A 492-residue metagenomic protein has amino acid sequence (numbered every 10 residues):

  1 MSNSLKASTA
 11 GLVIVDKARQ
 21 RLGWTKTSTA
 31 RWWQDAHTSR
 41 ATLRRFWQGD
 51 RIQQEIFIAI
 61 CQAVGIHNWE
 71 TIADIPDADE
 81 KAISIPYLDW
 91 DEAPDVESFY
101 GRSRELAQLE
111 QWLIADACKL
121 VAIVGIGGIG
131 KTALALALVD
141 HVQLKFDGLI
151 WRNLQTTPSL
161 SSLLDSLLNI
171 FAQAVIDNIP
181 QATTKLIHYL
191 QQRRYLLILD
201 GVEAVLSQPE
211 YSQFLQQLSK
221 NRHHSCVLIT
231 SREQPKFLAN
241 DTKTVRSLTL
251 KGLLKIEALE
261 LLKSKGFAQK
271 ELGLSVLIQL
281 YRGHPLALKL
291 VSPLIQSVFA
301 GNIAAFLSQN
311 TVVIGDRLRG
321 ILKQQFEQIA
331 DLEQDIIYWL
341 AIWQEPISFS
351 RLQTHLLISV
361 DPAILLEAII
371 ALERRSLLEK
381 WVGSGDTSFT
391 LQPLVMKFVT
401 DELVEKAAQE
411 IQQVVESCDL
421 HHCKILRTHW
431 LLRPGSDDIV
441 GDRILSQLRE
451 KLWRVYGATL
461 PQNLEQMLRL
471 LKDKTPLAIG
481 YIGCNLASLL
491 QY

Functional and structural regions predicted by a protein language model:
M1-D35: A short, Lys/Arg-rich alpha-helix, primarily the initiator
W33-I52: Recognition helix of helix-turn-helix/homeodomain-like DNA-binding domains that insert into the DNA major groove
Q54-T71: DNA major-groove recognition helix of helix-turn-helix/homeodomain DNA-binding modules
V96-F99, R104-I114, C118-I198, A204-L206: Post-nucleotide-binding-loop coupling segment downstream of the phosphate-binding loop, primarily in RecA-like P-loop
R102-R104, A133-L134, P158-L167, Q213-L294 (+3 more regions): Alpha-helical sensor/transducer elements of the RecA-like P-loop NTPase core
A122, L134, L168, E210-Q213 (+3 more regions): Amphipathic alpha-helical scaffolds
H284, P393, E405-N463: Leucine-rich, amphipathic alpha-helical/linker segments
K323, L352-T428: C-terminal leucine-rich, beta-strand-based interaction scaffolds used for sensing/assembly
